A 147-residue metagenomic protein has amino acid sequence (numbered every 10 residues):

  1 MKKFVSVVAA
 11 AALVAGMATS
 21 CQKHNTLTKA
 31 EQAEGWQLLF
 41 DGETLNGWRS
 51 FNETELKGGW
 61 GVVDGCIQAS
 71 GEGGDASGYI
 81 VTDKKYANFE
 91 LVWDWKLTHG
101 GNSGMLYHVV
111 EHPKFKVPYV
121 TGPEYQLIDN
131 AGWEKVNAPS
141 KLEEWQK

Functional and structural regions predicted by a protein language model:
M1-T26: Bacterial Sec-dependent N-terminal signal peptides
T19-K147: Carbohydrate-interacting regions of secretory-pathway proteins
